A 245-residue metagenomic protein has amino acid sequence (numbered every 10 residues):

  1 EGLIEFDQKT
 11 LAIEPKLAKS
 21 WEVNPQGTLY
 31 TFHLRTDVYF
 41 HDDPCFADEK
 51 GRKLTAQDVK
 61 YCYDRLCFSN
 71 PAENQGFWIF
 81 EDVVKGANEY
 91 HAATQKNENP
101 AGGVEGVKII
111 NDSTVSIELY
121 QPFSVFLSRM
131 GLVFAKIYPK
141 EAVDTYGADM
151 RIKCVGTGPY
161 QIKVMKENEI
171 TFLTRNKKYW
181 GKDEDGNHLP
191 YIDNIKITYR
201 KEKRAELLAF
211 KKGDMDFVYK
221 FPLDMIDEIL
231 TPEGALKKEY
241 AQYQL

Functional and structural regions predicted by a protein language model:
E1-Q26, V155: N-terminal lobe/hinge region of extracytoplasmic solute-binding protein
I4, Q8, T36-Y39, D64-A72 (+5 more regions): Sec-exported extracytoplasmic/periplasmic mature domains
D7-Q8, N88-T114, E118-P190, N194 (+1 more regions): Gly/Pro-rich hinge or "lid" segments in bacterial periplasmic/extracellular proteins
L17, P44-D48, N74, S124-A135: A structural "hinge/loop" feature
A18, A56, K60-D64, V104 (+5 more regions): Extracytoplasmic/secreted envelope proteins and their assembly/folding machinery, especially bacterial periplasmic
K19-G76, S116, R200, E206-A209: Aromatic- and charge-enriched surface segment that lines or borders ligand/interaction sites
A72-P100, T231, A235: Charged, glycine/proline-rich intrinsically disordered loops and linkers
K163-T174, T198-L245: Extracellular/periplasmic solute-recognition and catalytic clefts
